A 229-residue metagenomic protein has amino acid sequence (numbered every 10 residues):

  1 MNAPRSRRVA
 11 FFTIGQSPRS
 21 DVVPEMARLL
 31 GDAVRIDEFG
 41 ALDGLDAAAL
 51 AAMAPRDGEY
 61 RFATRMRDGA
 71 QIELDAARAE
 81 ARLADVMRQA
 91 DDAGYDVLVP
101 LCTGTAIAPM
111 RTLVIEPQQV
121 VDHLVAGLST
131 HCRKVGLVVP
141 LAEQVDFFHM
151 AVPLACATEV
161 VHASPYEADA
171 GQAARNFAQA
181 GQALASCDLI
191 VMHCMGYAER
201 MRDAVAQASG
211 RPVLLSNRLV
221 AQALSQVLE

Functional and structural regions predicted by a protein language model:
N2-L74, L137-Q172: N-terminal glycine-rich anion-binding loop in soluble enzyme alpha/beta folds
A33-D37, V114-V120, A157-A163, S209-R218: Short hydrophobic/aromatic-enriched beta-strand-loop microsegments
G44, T130-H131, E167-D169, L214-E229: Short, flexible loop segments at boundaries between secondary-structure elements
E73-Q119, I190-R202: N-terminal glycine-rich phosphate/adenylate-binding segment common to multiple enzyme folds
D85-V86, G171-S186: A short, acidic, amphipathic alpha-helical segment used as a generic capping/interface helix at domain edges
A90, G181-L184, V205-A206: Generic structural signal for hydrophobic
V97, R175, C187-S209, S216-L224: Hydrophobic alpha-helical
A108-P140: Anion-binding alpha/beta catalytic cores of soluble intermediary-metabolism enzymes, centered on
